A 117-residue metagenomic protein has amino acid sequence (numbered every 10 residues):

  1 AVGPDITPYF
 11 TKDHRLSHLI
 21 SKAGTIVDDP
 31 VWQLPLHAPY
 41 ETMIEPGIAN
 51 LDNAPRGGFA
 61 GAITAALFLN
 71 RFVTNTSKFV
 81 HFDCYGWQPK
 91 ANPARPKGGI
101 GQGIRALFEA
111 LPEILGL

Functional and structural regions predicted by a protein language model:
A1-L117: A generic structural signal for tightly packed, nonpolar segments enriched in small/aliphatic residues
